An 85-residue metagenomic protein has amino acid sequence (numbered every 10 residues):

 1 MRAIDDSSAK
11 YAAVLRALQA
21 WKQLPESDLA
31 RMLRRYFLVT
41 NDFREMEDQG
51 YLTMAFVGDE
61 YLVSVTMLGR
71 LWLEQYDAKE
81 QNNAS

Functional and structural regions predicted by a protein language model:
M1-V14: Short alpha-helical segments that sit at the start of domains
R16-A20, R34, D77: Short, locally clustered residues in the helix-turn-helix/winged-helix DNA-binding domain
K22-Q23, L62: Residue at a beta-strand N-cap/secondary-structure junction
Q23-L33: Short acidic, hydrophobic short linear motifs in intrinsically disordered regions
L33-Q49: Short amphipathic alpha-helical interaction segments
E47-V57: A short, conserved structural fragment
D59-V65: Minor-groove-contacting beta-hairpin "wing" of winged helix-turn-helix DNA-binding domains
M67-S85: Short, amphipathic alpha-helical interaction segments positioned at domain boundaries
